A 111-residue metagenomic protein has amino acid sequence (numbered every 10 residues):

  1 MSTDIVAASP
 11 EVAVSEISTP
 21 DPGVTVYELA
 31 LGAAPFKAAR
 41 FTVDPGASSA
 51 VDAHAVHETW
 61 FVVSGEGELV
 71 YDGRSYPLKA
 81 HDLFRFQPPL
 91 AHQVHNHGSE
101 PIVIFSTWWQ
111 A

Functional and structural regions predicted by a protein language model:
M1-F36, A50, S106: A short, N-terminal "cap"/entry segment at the start of jelly-roll beta-barrel domains of the cupin/DSBH fold
A39-H54: Conserved short histidine dyad/triad with adjacent acidic residue
A47, A55-V56, R74, L90-A91 (+1 more regions): A generic "binding-loop/recognition-motif" signal
V51, L69-V70, F86, H92-G98: Short beta-strand His + acidic residue motifs that chelate non-heme Fe in jelly-roll/DSBH and cupin folds
H57-G67: Glycine- and acidic-residue-biased ligand/ion/polar-headgroup-sensing regions
T59, R85, E100-A111: A short hydrophobic beta-strand segment most commonly corresponding to one strand of the jelly-roll/cupin
G73-P88: Short acidic-glycine-tyrosine-enriched beta hairpin
